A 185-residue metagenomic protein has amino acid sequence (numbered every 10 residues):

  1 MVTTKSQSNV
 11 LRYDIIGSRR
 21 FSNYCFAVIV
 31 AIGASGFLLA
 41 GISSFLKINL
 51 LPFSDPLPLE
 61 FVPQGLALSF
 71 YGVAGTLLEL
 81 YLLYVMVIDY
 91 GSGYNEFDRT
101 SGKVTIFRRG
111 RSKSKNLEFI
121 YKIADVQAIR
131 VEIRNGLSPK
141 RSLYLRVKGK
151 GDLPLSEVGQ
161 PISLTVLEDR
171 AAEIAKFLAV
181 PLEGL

Functional and structural regions predicted by a protein language model:
M1-V10: Short, charged cytosolic
L11-Y94: Alpha-helical transmembrane spans
I32-F37, N95-F97, V104, K140-V147 (+1 more regions): Short, structured motif recognition centered on aromatic/hydrophobic residues
P56-V62, V104-I106, I123: Short membrane-interface loop/juxtamembrane segments of multi-pass integral membrane proteins
L80-I120: Conserved beta-hairpin
Y81-S92, V126-S138, L182: Alpha-helical membrane-embedding segments and immediately adjacent membrane-interface amphipathic helices
T105-R141: Acidic, Ser/Thr-rich low-complexity segments on the non-lumenal side of membrane proteins
V131-L185: A membrane-cytosol interface segment of integral membrane proteins
